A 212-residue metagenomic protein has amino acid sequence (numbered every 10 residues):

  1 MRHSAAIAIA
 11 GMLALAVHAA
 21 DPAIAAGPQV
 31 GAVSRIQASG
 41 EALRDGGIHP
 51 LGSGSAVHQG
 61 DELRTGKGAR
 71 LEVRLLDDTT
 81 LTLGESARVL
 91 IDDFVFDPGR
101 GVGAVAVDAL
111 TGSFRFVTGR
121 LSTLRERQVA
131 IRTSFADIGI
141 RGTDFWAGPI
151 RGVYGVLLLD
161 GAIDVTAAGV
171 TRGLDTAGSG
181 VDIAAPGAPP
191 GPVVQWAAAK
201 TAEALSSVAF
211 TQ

Functional and structural regions predicted by a protein language model:
M1-S4: Positively charged n-region of N-terminal signal peptides that target proteins for export
I7-H18: Bacterial N-terminal signal peptides
A20-Q212: Flexible, surface-exposed loop/linker segments and immediately adjacent secondary-structure boundaries
